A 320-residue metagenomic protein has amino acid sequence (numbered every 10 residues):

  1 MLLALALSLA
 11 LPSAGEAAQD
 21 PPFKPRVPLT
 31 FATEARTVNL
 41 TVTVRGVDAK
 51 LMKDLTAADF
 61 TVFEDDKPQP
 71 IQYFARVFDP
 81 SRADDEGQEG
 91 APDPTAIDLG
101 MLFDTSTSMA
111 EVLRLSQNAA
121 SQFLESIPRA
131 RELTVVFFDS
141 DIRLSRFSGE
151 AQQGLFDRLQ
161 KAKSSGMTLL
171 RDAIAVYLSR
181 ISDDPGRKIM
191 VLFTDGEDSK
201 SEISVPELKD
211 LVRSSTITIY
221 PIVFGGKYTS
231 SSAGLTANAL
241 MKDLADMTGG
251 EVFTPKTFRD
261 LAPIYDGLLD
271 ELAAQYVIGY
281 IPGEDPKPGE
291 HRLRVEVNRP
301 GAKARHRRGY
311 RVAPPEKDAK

Functional and structural regions predicted by a protein language model:
M1-P12: Bacterial N-terminal signal peptides
G15-K320: Scaffold/interface architecture of coatomer-like assemblies
